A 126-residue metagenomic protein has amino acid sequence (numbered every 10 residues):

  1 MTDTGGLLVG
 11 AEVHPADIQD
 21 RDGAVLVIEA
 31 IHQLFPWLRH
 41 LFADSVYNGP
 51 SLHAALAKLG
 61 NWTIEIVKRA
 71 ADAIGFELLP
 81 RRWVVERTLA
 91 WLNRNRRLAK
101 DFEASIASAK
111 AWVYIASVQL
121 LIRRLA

Functional and structural regions predicted by a protein language model:
T2-D3: Short, acidic, Ser/Thr-enriched surface-loop or helix-capping motifs
E12-L34: Active-site beta-loop-alpha junctions of metal-dependent nucleic acid enzymes, especially the RNase H-like/DDE
D17, P36-S108: Helix-centered, glycine/charged polyanion-binding patches within enzymatic domains that contact phosphate-containing
A24, D44, I115: Residue-level signal for inorganic ion chemistry
W112-A126: Charged phosphate-binding loop/patch that engages nucleotide di/tri-phosphates or the phosphate backbone of nucleic
